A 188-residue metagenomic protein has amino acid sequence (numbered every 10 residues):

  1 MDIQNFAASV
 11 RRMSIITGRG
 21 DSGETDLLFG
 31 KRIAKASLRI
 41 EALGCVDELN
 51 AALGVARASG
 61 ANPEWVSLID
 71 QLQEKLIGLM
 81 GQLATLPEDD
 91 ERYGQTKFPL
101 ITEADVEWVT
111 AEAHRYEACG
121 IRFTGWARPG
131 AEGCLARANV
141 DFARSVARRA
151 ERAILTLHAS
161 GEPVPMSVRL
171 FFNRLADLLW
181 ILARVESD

Functional and structural regions predicted by a protein language model:
D2-D188: Phosphate/pyrophosphate-binding loop motifs in nucleotide- or prenyl diphosphate-using proteins
